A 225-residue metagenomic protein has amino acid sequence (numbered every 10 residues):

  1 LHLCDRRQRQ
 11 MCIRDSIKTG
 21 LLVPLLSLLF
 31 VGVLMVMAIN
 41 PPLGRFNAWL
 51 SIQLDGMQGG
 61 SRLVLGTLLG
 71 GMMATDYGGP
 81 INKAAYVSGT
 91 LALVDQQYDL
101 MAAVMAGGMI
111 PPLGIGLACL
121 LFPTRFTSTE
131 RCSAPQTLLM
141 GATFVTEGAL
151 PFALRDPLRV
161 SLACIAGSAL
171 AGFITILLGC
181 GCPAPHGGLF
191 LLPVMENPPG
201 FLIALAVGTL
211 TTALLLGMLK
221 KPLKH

Functional and structural regions predicted by a protein language model:
L1-I13: Single conserved hydrophobic/aromatic residue that forms the stacking wall/gate of nucleotide- or nucleobase-binding
R6-R7, P24-V36, L69-A74, G107-A118 (+2 more regions): Hydrophobic core segments of alpha-helical transmembrane domains in multi-pass membrane transport and ion-translocation
Q10, R14-L21, P42-M57, G71 (+7 more regions): Hydrophobic alpha-helical segments of integral membrane proteins, encompassing both true transmembrane helices
I17-P24, L54-G66, Q96-L100, E196-I203: Membrane-interfacial loop-to-helix junctions in multi-pass transporters
M37-L43, A74-K83, A103, M140-T143: Short helix-coil transition sites and intra-membrane helix breaks within transmembrane domains of multi-pass
R62-Y98, A102: Hydrophobic alpha-helical transmembrane segments of multi-pass integral membrane proteins, predominantly secondary
V87-D95, R131, L139, T143-V145 (+1 more regions): Transmembrane alpha-helical segments and their short flanking loops that form helix-hairpins/helix-helix interfaces
V104, P111-T143, A153-L158: Membrane-embedded helical hairpins/re-entrant loop segments and their flanking transmembrane helices within multi-pass
